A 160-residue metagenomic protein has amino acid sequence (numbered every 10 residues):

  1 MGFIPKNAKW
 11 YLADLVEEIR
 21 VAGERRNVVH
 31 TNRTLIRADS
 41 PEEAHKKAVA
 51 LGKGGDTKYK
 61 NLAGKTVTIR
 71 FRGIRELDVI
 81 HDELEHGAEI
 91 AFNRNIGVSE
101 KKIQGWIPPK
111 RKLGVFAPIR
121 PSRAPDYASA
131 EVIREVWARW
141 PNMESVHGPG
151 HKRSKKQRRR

Functional and structural regions predicted by a protein language model:
M1-I4: Short N-terminal "domain-start" leader segments that mark the transition from disordered tails or signal peptides into
K6-A13: Short structural boundary motif marking the start of a folded domain
D14-R20: Generic short beta-strand segments
R26-D39: A short, exposed loop/beta-hairpin motif centered on an aromatic-Gly-Thr core
S40-K53: A short, charged, amphipathic alpha-helix used as a generic interaction element across diverse proteins
G54-R120: Short, mixed-charge low-complexity intrinsically disordered segments
I107-H147: Mixed-charge, glycine-accented linear interaction segment located at domain edges/termini
P149-R160: Short Lys/Arg-rich cationic patches that frequently serve as NLS/NoLS or arginine-rich RNA/DNA-binding motifs
